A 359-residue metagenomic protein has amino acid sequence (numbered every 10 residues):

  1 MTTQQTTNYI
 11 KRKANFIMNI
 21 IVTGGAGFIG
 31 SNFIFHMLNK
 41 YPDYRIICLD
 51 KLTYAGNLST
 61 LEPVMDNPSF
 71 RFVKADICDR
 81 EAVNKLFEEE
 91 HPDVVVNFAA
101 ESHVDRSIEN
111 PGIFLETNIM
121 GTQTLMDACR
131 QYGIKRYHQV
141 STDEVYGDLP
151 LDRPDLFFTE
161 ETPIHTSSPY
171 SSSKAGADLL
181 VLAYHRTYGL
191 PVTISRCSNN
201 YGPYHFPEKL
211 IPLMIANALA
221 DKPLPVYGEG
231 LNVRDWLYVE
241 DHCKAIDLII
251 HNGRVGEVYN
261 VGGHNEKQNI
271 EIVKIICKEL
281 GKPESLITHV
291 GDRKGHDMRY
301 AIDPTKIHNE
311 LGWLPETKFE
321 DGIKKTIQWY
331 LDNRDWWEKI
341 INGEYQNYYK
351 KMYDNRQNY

Functional and structural regions predicted by a protein language model:
T2-N200, K325, Y330-N333, K339-Y359: N-terminal Rossmann-like NAD(P)+-binding domain of SDR-like oxidoreductases, especially those catalyzing
T7-Y9, K13, I46, A75 (+2 more regions): C-terminal substrate-binding subdomain of Rossmann-fold SDR/epimerase-dehydratase oxidoreductases
I29, A55-G56, E81, H205 (+2 more regions): Residues that form or flank phosphate/diphosphate-binding pockets in enzymes that use nucleotide phosphates
L58-L61, L149-D152, H205-E208, I272-V273 (+1 more regions): Short aromatic-enriched loop/helix-cap "lid" or pocket-rim segments at secondary-structure transitions that line
V64, D152-R153, P207-I215, G291: A glycine/serine/threonine-rich, flexible loop-to-helix segment that serves as the NAD(P) cofactor-binding "lid"
A82, I113, M120, P163 (+3 more regions): Residue-level recognition of oxygen-bearing side chains
P154, T166-S173, P203, P207-I211 (+1 more regions): The catalytic Tyr-centered alpha-helix of NAD(P)H-dependent dehydrogenases
G176, L180, Y184, M214 (+2 more regions): Hydrophobic alpha-helix immediately C-terminal to the catalytic Tyr-X-X-X-Lys motif of short-chain
